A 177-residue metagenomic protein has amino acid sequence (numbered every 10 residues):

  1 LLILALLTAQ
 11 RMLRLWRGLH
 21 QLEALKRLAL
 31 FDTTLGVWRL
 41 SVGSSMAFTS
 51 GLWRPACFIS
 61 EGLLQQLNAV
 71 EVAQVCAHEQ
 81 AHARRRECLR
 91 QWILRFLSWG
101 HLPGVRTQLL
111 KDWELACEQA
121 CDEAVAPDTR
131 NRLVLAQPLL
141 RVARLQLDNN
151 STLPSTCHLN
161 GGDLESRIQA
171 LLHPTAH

Functional and structural regions predicted by a protein language model:
L1-E61: Juxtamembrane/interface helices at transmembrane-helix boundaries
F31-W53, V105-Q108, D128-H177: Active-site-proximal gating segments in proteases and membrane effectors
G51, C57, R90-Q108: Hydrophobic, aromatic-rich membrane-embedded alpha-helical segments
I59-Q74, L109: Short pre-active-site segment immediately N-terminal to the catalytic Zn-binding motif
C76, Q80-R84, A120, A124: Active-site His/Glu-centered metal-binding helix of metallohydrolases
Q80-W99, R130-L133: Catalytic Zn2+-binding segment of zinc metalloproteases
L115-N131: An active-site-proximal "capping" alpha-helix that borders the catalytic cofactor pocket
